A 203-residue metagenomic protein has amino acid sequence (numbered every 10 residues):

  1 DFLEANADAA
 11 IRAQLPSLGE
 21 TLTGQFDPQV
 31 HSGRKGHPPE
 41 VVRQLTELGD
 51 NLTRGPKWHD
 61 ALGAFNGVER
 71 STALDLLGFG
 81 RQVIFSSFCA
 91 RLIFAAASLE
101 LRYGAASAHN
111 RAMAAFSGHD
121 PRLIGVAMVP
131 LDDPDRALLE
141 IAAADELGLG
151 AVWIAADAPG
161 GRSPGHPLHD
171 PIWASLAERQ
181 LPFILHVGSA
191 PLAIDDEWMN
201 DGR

Functional and structural regions predicted by a protein language model:
D1-R203: Helix-coil boundary/capping segments in enzymes
